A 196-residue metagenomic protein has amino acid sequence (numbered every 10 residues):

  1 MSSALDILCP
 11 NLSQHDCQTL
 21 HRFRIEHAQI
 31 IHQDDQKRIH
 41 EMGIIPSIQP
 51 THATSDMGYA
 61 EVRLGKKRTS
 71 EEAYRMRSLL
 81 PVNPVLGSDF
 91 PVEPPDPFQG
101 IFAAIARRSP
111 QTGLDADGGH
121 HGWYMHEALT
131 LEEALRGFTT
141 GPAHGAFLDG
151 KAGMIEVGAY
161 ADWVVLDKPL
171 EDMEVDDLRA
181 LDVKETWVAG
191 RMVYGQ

Functional and structural regions predicted by a protein language model:
M1-F23, H27-Q29, Q33-L170, D176 (+1 more regions): His/Asp/Glu-enriched, well-ordered alpha-helical/loop segment that forms or immediately abuts the divalent-metal
R179-A180: C-terminal accessory subdomain/extension
